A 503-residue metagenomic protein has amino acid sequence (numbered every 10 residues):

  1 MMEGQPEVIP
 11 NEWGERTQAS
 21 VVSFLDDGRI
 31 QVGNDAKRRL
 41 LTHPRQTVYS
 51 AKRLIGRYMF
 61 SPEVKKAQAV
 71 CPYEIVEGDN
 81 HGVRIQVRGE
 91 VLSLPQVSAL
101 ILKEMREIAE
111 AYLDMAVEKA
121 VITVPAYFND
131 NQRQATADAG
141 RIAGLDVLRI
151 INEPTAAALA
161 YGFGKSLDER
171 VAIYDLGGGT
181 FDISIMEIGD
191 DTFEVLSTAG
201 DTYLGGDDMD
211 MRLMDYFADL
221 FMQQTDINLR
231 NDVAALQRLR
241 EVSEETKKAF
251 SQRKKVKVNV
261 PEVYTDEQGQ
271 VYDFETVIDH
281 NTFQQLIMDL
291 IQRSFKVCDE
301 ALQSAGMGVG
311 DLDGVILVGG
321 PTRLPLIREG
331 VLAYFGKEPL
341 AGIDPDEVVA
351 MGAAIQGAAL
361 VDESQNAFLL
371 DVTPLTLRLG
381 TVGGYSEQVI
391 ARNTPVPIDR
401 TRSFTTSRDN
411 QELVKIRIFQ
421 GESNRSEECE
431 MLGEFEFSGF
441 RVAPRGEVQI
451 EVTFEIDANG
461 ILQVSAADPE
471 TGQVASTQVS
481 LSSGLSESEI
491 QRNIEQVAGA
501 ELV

Functional and structural regions predicted by a protein language model:
M1-A69, E74-D79, Q86-L100, E107-V503: Oxyanion-binding/catalytic loops of NTP- or PPi-dependent enzymes
